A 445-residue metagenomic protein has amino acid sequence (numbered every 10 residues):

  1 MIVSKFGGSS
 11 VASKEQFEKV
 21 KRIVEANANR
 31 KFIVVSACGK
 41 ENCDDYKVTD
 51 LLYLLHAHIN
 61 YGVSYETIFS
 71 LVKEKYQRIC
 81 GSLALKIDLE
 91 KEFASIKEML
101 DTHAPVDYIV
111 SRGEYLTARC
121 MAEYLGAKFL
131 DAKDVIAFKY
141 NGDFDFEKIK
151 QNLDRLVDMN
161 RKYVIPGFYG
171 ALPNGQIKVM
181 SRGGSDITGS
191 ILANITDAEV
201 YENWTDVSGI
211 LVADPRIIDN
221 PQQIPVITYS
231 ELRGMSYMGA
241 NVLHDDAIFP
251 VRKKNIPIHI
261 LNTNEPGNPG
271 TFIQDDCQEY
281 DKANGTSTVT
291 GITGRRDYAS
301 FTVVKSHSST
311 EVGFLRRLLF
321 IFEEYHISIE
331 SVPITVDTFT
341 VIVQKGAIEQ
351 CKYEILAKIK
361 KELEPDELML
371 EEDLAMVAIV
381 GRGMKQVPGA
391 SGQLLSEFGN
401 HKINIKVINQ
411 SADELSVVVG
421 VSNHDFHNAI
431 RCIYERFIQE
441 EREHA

Functional and structural regions predicted by a protein language model:
M1-L243, I248, Q344, G420-S422 (+1 more regions): Nucleotide/pyrophosphate-binding catalytic subdomain
V35-L54, L211, I260-Y280, V336: Terminal amphipathic helices with adjacent charged low-complexity linkers/tails
F129-D131, I260, S331, V407: A structural preference for short, hydrophobic beta-strand core positions in alpha/beta folds
V135-A137, S208-I210, P266, D337 (+1 more regions): Positions that flank functional sites
H244, N255-N262: Acidic/polar loop patches that form or flank catalytic/metal-binding clefts of enzymes that bind anionic ligands
P269-A445: A conserved regulatory-domain signal marking ACT and ACT-like small-molecule sensing domains and adjacent regulatory
